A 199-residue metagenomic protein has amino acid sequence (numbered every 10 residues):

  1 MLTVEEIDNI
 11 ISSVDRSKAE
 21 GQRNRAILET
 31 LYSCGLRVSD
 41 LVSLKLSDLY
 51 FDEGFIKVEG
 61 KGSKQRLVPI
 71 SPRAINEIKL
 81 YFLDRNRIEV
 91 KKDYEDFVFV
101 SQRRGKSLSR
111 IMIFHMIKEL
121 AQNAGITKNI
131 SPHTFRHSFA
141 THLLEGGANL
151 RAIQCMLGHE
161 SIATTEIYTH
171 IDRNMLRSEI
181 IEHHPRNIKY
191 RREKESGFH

Functional and structural regions predicted by a protein language model:
M1-H199: Conserved catalytic core of the tyrosine transesterase superfamily
